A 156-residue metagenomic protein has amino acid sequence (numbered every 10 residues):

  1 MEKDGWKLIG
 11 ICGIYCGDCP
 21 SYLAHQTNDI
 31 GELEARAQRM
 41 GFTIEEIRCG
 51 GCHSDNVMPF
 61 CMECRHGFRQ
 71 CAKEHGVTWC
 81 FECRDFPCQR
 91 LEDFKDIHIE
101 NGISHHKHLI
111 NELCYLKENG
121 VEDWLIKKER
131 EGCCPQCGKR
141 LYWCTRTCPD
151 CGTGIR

Functional and structural regions predicted by a protein language model:
M1-F81, D85-K117: Hydrophobic scaffolds flanking metal-cofactor catalytic centers in soluble metalloenzymes
C49, C80, C134-C137, C148-C151: Short cysteine-rich clusters marking metal-coordination/redox-active sites
E122-R146: Short flanking/linker segments adjacent to small metal-binding domains or redox-active Cys/His motifs
G152-R156: Short Cys/His-rich micro-motifs in 6-15 aa windows
